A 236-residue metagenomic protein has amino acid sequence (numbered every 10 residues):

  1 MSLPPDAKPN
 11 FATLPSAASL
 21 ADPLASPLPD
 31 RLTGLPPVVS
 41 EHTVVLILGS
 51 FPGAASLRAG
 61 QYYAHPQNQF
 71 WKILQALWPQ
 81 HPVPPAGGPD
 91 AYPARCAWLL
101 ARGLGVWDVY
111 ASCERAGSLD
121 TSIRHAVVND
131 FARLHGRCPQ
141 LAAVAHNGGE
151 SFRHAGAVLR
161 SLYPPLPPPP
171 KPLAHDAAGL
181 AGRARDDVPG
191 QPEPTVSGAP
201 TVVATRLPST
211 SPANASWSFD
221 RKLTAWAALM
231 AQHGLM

Functional and structural regions predicted by a protein language model:
S2-P37, E41, H65-P66, L119-A132 (+1 more regions): C-terminal capping/extension of enzyme domains
S40-S50: Short, hydrophobic/glycine-enriched beta-strand segments
L46, A54-L57: Conserved active-site segments centered on acidic
P52-A55, N68-Q69, A111-E114, G149-R153 (+1 more regions): Short, solvent-exposed loop/turn segments at secondary-structure junctions
S56-I123: Short, surface-exposed acidic-centric catalytic microdomains
L74, H154-A155: Hydrophobic packing residues within well-ordered alpha-helices of enzyme cores
A101-R153: Internal catalytic-core helix/loop-beta-alpha segment that presents or stabilizes conserved functional determinants
